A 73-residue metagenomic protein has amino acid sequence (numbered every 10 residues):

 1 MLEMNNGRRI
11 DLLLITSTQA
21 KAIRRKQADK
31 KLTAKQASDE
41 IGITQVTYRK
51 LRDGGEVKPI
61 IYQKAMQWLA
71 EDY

Functional and structural regions predicted by a protein language model:
M1: General nucleic-acid-binding
M4-D29: A short, Lys/Arg-rich alpha-helix, primarily the initiator
N6, A70-Y73: Short C-terminal boundary/hinge segments that cap the last helix of small helical domains
S17-K21, G42, P59: Amphipathic alpha-helical repeat elements characteristic of tetratricopeptide repeat
I23, A34, Y62: Helix-turn-helix DNA-binding elements, focusing on the entry/boundary residues of the two helices that contact DNA
D29-L32, V57: Alpha-helical structural elements of signaling/regulatory helical domains
K31-R49: Short alpha-helical DNA-recognition segment
G54-Q67: Short, basic-rich loop-to-helix N-cap that marks the start of a DNA-contacting helix
